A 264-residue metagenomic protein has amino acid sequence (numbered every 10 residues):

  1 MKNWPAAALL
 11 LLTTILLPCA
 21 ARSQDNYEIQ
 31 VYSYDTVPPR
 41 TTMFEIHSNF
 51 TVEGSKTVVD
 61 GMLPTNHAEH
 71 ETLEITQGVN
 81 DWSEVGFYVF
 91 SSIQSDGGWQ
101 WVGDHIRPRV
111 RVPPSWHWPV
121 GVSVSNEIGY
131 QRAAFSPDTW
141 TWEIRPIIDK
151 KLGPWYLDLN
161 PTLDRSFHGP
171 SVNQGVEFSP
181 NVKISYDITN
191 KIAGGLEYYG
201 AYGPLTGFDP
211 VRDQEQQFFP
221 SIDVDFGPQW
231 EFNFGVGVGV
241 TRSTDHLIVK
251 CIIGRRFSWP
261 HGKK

Functional and structural regions predicted by a protein language model:
M1-W4: Positively charged n-region of N-terminal signal peptides that target proteins for export
A7-L17: Bacterial N-terminal signal peptides
R22-K264: Transmembrane beta-barrel domains of Gram-negative outer membranes and organellar outer membranes
